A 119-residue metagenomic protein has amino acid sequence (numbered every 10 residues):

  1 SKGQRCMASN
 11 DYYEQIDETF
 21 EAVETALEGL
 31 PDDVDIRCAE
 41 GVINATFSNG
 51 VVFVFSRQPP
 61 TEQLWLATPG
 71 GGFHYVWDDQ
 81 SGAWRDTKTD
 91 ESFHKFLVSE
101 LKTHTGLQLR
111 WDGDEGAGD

Functional and structural regions predicted by a protein language model:
S1-C6: Short, Lys/Arg-enriched N-terminal segments with co-localized hydrophobic residues within the first ~10-30 amino acids
M7-D119: N-terminal intrinsically disordered, cationic/polar leader segments that include organellar targeting peptides
